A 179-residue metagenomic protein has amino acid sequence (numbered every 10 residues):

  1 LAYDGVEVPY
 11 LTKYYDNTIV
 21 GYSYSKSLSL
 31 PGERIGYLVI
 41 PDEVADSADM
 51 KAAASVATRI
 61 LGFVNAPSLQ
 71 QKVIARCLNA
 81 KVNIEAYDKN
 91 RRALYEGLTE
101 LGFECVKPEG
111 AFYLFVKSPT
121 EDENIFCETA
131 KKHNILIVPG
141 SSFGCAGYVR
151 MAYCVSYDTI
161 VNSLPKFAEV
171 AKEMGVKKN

Functional and structural regions predicted by a protein language model:
L1-N179: PLP-dependent class I/II
